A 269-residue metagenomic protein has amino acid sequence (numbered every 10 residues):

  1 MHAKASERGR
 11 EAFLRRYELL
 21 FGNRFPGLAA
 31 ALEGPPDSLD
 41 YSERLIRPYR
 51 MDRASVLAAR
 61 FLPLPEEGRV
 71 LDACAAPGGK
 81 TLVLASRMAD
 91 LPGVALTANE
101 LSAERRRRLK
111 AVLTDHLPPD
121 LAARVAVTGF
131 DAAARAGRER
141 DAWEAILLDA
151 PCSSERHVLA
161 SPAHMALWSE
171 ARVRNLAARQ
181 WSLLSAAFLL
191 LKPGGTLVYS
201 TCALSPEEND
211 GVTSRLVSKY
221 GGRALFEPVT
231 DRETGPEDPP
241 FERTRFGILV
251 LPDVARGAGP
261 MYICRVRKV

Functional and structural regions predicted by a protein language model:
M1-V269: S-adenosylmethionine
